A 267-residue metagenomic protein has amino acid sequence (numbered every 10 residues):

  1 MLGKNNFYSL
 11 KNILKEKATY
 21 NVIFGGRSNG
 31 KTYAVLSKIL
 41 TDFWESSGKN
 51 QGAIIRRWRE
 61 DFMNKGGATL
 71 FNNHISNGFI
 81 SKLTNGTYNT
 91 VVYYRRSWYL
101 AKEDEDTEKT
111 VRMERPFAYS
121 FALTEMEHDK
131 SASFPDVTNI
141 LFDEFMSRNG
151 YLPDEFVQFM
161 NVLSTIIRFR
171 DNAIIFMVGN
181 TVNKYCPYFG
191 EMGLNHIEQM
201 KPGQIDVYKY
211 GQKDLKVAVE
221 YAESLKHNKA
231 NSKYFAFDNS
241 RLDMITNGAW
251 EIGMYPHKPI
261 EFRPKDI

Functional and structural regions predicted by a protein language model:
M1-I267: Phosphate/NTP-binding elements of NTP-utilizing enzymes
